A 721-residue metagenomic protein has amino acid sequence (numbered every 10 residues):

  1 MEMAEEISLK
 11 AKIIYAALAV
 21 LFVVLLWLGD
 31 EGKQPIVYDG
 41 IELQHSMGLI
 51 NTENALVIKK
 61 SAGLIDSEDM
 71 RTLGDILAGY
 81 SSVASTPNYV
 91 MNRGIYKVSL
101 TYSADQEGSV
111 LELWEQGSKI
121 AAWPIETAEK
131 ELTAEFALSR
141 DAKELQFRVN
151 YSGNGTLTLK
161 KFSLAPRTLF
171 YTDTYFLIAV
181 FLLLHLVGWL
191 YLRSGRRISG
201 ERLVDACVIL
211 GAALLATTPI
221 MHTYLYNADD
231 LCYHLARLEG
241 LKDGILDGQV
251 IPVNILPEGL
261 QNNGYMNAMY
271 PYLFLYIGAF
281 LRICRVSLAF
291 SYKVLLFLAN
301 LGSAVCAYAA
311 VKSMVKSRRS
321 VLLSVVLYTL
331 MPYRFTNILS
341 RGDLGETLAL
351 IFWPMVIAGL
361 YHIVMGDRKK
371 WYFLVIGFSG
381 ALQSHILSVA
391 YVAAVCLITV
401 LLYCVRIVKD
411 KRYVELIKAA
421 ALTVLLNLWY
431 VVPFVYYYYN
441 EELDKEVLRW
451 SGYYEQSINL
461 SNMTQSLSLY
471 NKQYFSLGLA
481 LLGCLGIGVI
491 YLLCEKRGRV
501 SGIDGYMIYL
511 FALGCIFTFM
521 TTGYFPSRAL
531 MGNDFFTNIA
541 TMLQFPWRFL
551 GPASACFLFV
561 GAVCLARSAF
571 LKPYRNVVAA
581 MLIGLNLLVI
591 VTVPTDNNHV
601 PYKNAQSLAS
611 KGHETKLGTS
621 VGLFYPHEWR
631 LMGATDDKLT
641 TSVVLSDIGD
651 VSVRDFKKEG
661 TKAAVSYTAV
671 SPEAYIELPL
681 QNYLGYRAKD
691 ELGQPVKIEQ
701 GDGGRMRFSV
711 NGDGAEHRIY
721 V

Functional and structural regions predicted by a protein language model:
M1-K33, L169-T218, D504: Start-transfer (signal-anchor) and selected internal transmembrane alpha helices of multi-pass inner/ER membrane
V24-G32, A213-Y224, D243-V250, V286 (+5 more regions): Membrane-interface helix-loop junctions at the exits of transmembrane helices
P35-M47, E415-C494, Y506, S607-R630 (+1 more regions): Periplasmic/ER-lumenal interhelical loops and adjacent helix-loop junctions in multi-pass membrane proteins
S99, A122, E126-E131, D636-V721: Active-site-proximal, structured, solvent-exposed surfaces of multi-pass membrane proteins that position macromolecular
V204, A213-F352, G359, G380-A381 (+2 more regions): Active-site lumenal/periplasmic loops and adjacent helix-entry segments of GT-C-fold, multi-pass membrane
P354-W371: Membrane-interface transmembrane helices that cradle and orient dolichyl/undecaprenyl
G359, W371-H385, A419-L425: Membrane-interface alpha helices of multi-pass inner-membrane proteins
Y391-V424, V489-V500: Perimembrane helix-loop-helix junctions
